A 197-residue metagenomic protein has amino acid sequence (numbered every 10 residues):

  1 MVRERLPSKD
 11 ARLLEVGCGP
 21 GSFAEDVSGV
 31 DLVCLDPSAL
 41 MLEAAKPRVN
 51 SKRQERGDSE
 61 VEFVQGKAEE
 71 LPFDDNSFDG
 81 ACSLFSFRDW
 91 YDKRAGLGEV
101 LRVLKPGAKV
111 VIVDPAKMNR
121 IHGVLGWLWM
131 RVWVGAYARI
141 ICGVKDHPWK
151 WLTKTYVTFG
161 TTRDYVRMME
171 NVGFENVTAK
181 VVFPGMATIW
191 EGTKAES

Functional and structural regions predicted by a protein language model:
M1-A11, S22: Conserved alpha-helix/loop element of class I SAM-dependent methyltransferases that forms part of the SAM/SAH-binding
L6-P7, V49, L104: A generic alpha-to-beta junction signature in SAM-dependent methyltransferases
R12-E70: Class I SAM-dependent methyltransferase SAM/SAH-binding core
P37, V113-V172, T178: C-terminal alpha-helical "lid/dimerization" subdomain adjacent to the S-adenosyl-L-methionine
E69-A81: A short acidic, Gly/Pro-enriched loop at the edge of an enzyme's catalytic core that lines a small-molecule cofactor
D79-K93: A short SAM/SAH-binding and catalytic strip from SAM-dependent methyltransferases
R94-K109: A short glycine-rich, Lys/Arg-flanked "PGG" loop and its adjoining helix->strand segment in the class I
V172-S197: Core SAM-dependent methyltransferase catalytic element
